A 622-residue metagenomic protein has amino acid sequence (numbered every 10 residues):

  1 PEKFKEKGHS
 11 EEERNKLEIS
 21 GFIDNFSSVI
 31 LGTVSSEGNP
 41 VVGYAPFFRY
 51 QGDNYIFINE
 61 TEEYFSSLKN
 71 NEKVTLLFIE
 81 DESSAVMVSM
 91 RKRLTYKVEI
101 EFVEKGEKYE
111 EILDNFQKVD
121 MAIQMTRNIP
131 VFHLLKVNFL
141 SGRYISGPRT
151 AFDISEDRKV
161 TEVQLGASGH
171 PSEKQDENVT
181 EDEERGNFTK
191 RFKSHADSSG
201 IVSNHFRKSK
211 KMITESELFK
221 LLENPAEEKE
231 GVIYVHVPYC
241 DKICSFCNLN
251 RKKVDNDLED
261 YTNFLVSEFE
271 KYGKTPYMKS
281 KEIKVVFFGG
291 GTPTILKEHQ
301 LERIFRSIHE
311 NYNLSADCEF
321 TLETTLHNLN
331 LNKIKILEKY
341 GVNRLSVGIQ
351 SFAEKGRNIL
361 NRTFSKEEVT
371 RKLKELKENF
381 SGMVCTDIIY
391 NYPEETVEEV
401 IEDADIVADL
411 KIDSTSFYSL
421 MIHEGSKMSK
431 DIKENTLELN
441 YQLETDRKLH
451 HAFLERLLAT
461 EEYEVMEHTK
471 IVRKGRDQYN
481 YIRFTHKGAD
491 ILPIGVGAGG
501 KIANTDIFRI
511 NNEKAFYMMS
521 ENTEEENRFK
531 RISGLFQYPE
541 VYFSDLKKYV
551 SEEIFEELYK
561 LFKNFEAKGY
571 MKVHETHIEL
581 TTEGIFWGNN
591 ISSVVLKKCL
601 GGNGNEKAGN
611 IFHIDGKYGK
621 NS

Functional and structural regions predicted by a protein language model:
P1-L17, I123-D176: C-terminal edge-of-domain segments
E2-K69, E444: An N-terminal domain-cap segment
E63-A122, I129, F139: Short, structured beta-strand-loop surface elements
I79-S83, H236-C240, F417-E424: Short glycine-enriched loops at secondary-structure junctions
E173-E230: Flexible, acidic/Gly-rich N-terminal and inter-domain linker regions that tether and position cofactor-handling modules
E223, V254-K274, K284-G289, P293-E552: C-terminal scaffold of the Radical SAM
E227-T262: Canonical Radical SAM [4Fe-4S] cluster-binding loop centered on the CxxxCxxC motif and its immediate flanking residues
A498-S622: Charged, E/D/K/R/S-rich low-complexity terminal regions of large eukaryotic assembly subunits
